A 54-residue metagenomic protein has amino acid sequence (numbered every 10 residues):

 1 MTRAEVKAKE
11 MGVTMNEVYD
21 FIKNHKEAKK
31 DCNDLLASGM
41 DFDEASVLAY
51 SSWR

Functional and structural regions predicted by a protein language model:
M1-R3: Intrinsically disordered, low-complexity linker/tail regions enriched in Pro/Ser/Thr and polar/acidic residues
E5-R54: Acidic, low-complexity, intrinsically disordered interaction modules
